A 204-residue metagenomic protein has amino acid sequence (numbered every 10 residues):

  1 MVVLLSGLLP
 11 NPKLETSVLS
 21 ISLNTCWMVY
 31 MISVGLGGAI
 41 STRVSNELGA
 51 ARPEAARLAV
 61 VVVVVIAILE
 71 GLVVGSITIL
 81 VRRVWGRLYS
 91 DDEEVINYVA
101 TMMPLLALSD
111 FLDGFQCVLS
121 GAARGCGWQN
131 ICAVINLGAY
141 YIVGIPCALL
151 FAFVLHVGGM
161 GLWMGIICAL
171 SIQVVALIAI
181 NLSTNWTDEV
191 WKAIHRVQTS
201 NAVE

Functional and structural regions predicted by a protein language model:
M1-M28, N46-E47, A51, G86-S90 (+1 more regions): Helix-terminus/linker motif at the lipid-water interface of multi-pass membrane proteins
M1-S6, I40, V81-W85, C147: Hydrophobic/aromatic end-of-helix segments at the C-terminal termini of transmembrane alpha-helices
N11-P12, D92, W128-Q129, G158: Short loop-to-helix capping motifs
V18-R82, G114-G125, I131-C132: Small-residue-rich hydrophobic transmembrane alpha-helices
S22-V29, E93-L119, G138, P146: Alpha-helical transmembrane segments of multi-pass membrane proteins
V44-F111, V143, L150-E204: Short alpha-helical transmembrane segments in multi-pass integral membrane proteins
A122-I142, A202-E204: C-terminal membrane-solvent junction of multi-pass transporters and transport-like membrane proteins
